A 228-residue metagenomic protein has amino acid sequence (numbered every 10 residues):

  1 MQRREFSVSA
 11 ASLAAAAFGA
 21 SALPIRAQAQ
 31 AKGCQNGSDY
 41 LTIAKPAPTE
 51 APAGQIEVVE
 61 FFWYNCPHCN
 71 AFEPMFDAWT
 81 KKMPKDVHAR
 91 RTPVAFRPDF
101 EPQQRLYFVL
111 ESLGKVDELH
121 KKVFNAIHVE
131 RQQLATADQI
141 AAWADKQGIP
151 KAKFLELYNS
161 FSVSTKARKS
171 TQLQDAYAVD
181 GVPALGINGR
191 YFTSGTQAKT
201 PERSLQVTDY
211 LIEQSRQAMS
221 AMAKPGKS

Functional and structural regions predicted by a protein language model:
Q2-P98, E213-S228: Extracytoplasmic thiol/disulfide redox context detector
E5, K146-S228: C-terminal cap of thioredoxin/glutaredoxin-like
A31, T136, N159-S160: Polar helix-capping/helix-linker motif
E57-E60, A71, M75-A78, E101-R105 (+7 more regions): Extracytoplasmic/secreted proteins, especially bacterial periplasmic and envelope-associated proteins
F62-N65, T80-M83, L110-G114, V123 (+6 more regions): Sec/Tat-exported extracytoplasmic proteins
N65-H68, A95-D99, A126-V129, S162-V163 (+1 more regions): Solvent-exposed loop/turn segments at secondary-structure junctions within structured extracellular/periplasmic domains
K82-A144: Structural microenvironment flanking redox-active thiols in thiol-disulfide oxidoreductases
